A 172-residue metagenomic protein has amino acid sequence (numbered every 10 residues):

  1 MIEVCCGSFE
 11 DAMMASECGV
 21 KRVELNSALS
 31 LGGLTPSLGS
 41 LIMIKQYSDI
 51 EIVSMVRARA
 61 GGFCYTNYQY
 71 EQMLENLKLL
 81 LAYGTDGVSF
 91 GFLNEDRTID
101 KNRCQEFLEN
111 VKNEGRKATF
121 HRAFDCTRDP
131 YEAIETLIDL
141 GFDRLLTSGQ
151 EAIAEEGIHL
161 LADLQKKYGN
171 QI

Functional and structural regions predicted by a protein language model:
M1-S8, V56-L74, A118-D129: Active-site mouth loops of central-metabolism enzymes
M1-V23, A28-T35: N-terminal pre-domain/capping segments
I2-V4, V23-L25, I44, I52-V56 (+4 more regions): Hydrophobic faces of well-ordered beta-strands that scaffold small-molecule active sites in alpha/beta enzyme cores
E10-M13, L29-V53, Y68-Y70, L93-K112 (+2 more regions): Active-site-adjacent beta->alpha loops and helix N-cap segments on the catalytic face of soluble alpha/beta enzymes
C18, Y47, Y83, D139-L140 (+1 more regions): Structural motif
K21-L34, L79, Y83-E95, L140-E155: Glycine-rich phosphate-binding active-site loops on the catalytic face of alpha/beta enzymes
A60, Q165-I172: C-terminal alpha-helical cap/extension of soluble enzyme domains
M73-Y83, R103-G115, I138, F142-D143: Short, electropositive alpha-helical surface patch
